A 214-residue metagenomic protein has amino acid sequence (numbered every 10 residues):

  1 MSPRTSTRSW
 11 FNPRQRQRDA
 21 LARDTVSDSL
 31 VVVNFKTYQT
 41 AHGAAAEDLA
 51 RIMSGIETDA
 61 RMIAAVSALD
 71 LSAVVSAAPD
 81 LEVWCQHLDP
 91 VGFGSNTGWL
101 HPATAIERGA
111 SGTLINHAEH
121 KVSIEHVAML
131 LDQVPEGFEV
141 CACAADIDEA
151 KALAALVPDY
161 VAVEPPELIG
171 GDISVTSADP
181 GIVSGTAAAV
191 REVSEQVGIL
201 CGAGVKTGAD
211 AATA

Functional and structural regions predicted by a protein language model:
R4, R8-L100, A150-V157: Conserved N-terminal beta1-alpha1 strand-loop-helix module at the mouth
F11-R14, R18, D24-K36, E167 (+1 more regions): C-terminal alpha-helical cap/extension of soluble enzyme domains
V31-F35, M62-V66, V83-Q86, T113-I115 (+3 more regions): Hydrophobic faces of well-ordered beta-strands that scaffold small-molecule active sites in alpha/beta enzyme cores
K36, S67, A105, E164 (+1 more regions): Conserved, mostly hydrophobic/aromatic
H42-D48, A68-A77, G94-L100, A118-Q133 (+3 more regions): Active-site-adjacent beta->alpha loops and helix N-cap segments on the catalytic face of soluble alpha/beta enzymes
I52-M53, V74, A105, Q133-V134 (+3 more regions): Generic structural signal for hydrophobic
I147-V157, V205-A214: Catalytic cores of alpha/beta
